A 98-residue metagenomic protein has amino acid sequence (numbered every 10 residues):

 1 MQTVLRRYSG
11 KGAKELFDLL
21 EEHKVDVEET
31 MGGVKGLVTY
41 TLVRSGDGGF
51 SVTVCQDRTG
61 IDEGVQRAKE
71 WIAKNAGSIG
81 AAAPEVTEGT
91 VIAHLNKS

Functional and structural regions predicted by a protein language model:
M1-F50, Q56-E70, G77-S98: Short S/T/G/P-rich N-terminal loop/turn motif that feeds into the first structured element of a domain
